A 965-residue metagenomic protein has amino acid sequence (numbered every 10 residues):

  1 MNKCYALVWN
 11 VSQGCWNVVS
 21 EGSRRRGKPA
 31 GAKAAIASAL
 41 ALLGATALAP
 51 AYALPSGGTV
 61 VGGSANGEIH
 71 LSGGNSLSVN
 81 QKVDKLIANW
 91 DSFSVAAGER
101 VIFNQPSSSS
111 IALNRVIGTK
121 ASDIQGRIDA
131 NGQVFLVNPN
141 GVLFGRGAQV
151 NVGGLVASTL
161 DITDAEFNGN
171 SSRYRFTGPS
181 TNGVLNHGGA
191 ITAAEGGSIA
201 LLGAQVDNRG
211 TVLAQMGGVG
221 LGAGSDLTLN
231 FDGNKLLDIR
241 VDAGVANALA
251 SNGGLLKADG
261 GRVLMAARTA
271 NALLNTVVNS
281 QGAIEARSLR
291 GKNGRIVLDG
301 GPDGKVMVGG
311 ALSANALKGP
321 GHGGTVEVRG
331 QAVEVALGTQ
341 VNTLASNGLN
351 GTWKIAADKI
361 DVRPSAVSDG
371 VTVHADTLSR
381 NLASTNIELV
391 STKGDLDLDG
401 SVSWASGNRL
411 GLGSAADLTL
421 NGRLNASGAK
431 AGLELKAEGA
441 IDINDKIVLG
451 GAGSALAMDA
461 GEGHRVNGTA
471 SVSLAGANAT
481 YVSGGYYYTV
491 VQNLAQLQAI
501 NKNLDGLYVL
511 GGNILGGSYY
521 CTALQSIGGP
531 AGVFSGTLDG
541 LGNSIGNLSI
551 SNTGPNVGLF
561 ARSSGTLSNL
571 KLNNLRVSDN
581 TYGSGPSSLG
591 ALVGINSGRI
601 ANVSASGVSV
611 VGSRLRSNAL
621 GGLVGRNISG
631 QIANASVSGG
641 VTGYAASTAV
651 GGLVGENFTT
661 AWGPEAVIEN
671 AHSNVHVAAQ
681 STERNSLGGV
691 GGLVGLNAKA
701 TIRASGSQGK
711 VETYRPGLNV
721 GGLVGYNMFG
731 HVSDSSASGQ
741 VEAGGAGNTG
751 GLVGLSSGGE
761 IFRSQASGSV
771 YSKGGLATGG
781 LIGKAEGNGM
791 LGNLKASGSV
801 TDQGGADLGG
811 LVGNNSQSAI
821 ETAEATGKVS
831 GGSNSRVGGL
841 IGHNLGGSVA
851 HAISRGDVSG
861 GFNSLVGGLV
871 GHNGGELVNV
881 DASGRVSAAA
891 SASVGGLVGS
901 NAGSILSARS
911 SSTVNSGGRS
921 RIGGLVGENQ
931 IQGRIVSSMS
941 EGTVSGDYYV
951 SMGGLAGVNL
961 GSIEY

Functional and structural regions predicted by a protein language model:
N2-C4, C15-S20, R24-Y488, N493-N503 (+1 more regions): Extracellular and secretory-pathway beta-repeat/beta-biased strand scaffolds
N10-V11: Short, acidic, Ser/Thr-enriched surface-loop or helix-capping motifs
I360-Y965: Surface-exposed repetitive/solenoidal architectures
